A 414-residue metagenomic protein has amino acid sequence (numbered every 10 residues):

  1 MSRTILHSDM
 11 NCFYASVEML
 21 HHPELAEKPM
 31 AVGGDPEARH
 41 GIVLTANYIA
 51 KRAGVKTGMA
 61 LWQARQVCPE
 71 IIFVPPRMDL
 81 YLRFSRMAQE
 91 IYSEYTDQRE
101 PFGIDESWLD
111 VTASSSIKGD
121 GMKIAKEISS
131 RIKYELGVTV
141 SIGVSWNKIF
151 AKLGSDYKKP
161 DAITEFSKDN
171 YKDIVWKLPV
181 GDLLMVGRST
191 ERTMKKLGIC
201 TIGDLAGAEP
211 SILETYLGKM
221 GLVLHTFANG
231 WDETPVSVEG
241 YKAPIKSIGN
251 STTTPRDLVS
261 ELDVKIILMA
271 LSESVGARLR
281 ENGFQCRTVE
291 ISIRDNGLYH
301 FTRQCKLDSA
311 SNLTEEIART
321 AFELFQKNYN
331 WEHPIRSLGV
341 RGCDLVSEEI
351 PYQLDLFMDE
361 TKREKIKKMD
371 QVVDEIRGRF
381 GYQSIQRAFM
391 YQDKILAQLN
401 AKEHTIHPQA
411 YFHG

Functional and structural regions predicted by a protein language model:
M1-T226, E239, A277, R363-G414: Gly/Gly-Pro- and Ser/Thr-rich, intrinsically disordered tail segments characteristic of DNA damage-repair and tolerance
H7, D182, T190-I335: DNA-contacting surface of Y-family translesion DNA polymerases
F13, P36-R39, N296-Y299, L345-E348: Short, charged/polar surface micro-motifs in flexible loops or helix N-caps
K28, V140, D161, R287-V289 (+2 more regions): Change "...and in nucleic-acid phosphodiester-cleaving endonucleases..." to "...and in nucleic-acid processing enzymes
F73, Y299-R303, I350-P351: Short small-residue beta-strand/loop micro-motif enriched in glycine and branched aliphatics
F102-E106, S145-K148, F284-T288, H333-S337: Short Gly/Ser/Thr- and Asp/Glu-enriched loop/turn motifs at secondary-structure junctions
S107-A113, T302-C305, Q353-M358: Short, hydrophobic beta-strand segments
F322-R379: C-terminal hydrophobic structural anchor segments that stabilize assembly/packing rather than catalytic chemistry
